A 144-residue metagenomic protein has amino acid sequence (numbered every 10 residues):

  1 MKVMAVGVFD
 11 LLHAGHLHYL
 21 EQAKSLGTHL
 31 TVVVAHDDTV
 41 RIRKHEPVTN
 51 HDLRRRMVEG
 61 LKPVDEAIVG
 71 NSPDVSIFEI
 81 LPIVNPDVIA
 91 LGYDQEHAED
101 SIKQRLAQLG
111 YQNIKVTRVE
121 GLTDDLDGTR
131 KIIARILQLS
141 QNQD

Functional and structural regions predicted by a protein language model:
M1-D144: Nucleotidyltransferase catalytic core that binds NTPs
